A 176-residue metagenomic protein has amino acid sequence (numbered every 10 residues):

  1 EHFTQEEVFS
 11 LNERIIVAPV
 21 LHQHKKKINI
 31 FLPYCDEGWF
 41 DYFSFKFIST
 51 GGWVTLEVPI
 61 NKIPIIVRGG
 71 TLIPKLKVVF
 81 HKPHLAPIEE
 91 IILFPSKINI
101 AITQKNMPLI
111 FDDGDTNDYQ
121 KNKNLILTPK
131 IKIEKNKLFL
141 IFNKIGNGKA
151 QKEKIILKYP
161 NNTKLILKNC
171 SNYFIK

Functional and structural regions predicted by a protein language model:
E1-P160: Catalytic core of carbohydrate-active enzymes
K149, K164-K176: A carboxyl-terminal module marker
